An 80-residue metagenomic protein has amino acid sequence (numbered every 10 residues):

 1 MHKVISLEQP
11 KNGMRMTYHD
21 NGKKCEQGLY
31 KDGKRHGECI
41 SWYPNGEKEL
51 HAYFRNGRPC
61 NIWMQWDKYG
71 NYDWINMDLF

Functional and structural regions predicted by a protein language model:
M1-F80: Glycine/tyrosine- and acidic-biased, solvent-exposed loop/turn segments at the edges of beta-strands
